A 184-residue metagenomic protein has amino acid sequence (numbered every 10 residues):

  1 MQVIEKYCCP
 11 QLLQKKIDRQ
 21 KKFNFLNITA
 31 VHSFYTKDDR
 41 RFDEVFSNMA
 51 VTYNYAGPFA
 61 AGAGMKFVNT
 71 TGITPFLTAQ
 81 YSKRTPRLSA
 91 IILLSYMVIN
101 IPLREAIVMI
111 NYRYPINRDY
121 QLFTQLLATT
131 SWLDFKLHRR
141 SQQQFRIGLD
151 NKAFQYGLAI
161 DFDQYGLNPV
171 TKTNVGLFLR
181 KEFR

Functional and structural regions predicted by a protein language model:
M1-V3, Q11, K22-Y35, Y55-N69 (+3 more regions): Transmembrane beta-strand segments that form the barrel wall of outer-membrane beta-barrel proteins
Q2-E5, D39-D43, N69, V98-P102 (+2 more regions): Replace "Gram-negative outer membrane beta-barrel proteins" with "bacterial and organellar outer membrane beta-barrel
Y7-K21, D43-A56, I73-I92, R104-Y120 (+2 more regions): Feature captures outer-membrane beta-barrel proteins of Gram-negative bacteria and organelles
